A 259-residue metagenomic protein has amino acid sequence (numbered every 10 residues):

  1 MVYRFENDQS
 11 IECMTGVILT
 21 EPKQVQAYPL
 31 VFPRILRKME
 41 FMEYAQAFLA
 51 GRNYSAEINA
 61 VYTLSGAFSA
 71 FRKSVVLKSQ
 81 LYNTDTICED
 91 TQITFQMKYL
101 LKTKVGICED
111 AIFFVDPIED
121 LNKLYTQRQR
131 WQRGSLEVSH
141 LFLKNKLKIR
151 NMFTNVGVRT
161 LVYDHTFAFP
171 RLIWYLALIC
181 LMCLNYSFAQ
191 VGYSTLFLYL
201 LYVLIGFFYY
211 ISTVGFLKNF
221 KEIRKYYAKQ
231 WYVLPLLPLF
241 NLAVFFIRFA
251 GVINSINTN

Functional and structural regions predicted by a protein language model:
Y3-Q80, T84, Q129-Q132, L136 (+1 more regions): Long helical/loop segments within the catalytic core of UDP-sugar-dependent glycosyltransferases, especially the large
A67, I87-Q92: Conserved glycosyltransferase catalytic-site signature
F71, E89, C108: A conserved hydrophobic position in a structured secondary element of the catalytic/binding core that shapes
D85, F95-F113: Catalytic donor-sugar/metal-binding loop of nucleotide-sugar-dependent glycosyltransferases
I93-T94, L124: Short, hydrophobic alpha-helical packing/hinge segments within bilobed ligand-binding/sensory domains
C108-L124: Active-site donor/metal-binding and catalytic loop motifs of nucleotide-sugar-dependent glycosylation enzymes
Y125-D164: Active-site-adjacent helix/loop segment of glycosyltransferases that harbors family-specific signature motifs
D164-N257: Membrane-embedded multi-pass helical conduit in multi-pass membrane proteins, especially envelope-biosynthetic
